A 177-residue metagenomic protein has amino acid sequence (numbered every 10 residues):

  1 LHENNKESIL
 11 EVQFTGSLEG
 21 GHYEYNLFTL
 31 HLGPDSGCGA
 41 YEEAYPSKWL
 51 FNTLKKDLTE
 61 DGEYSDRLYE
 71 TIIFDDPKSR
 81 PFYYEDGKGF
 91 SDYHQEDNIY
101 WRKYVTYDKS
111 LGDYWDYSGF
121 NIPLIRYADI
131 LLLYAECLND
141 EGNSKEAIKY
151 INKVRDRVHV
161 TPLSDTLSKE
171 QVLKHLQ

Functional and structural regions predicted by a protein language model:
L1-G21, E60-Q177: Acidic/polar-rich alpha-helix caps and helix-coil junctions
L1-K56: Polar, glycine-rich mid-to-C-terminal structural blocks that act as macromolecule-binding/assembly scaffolds
